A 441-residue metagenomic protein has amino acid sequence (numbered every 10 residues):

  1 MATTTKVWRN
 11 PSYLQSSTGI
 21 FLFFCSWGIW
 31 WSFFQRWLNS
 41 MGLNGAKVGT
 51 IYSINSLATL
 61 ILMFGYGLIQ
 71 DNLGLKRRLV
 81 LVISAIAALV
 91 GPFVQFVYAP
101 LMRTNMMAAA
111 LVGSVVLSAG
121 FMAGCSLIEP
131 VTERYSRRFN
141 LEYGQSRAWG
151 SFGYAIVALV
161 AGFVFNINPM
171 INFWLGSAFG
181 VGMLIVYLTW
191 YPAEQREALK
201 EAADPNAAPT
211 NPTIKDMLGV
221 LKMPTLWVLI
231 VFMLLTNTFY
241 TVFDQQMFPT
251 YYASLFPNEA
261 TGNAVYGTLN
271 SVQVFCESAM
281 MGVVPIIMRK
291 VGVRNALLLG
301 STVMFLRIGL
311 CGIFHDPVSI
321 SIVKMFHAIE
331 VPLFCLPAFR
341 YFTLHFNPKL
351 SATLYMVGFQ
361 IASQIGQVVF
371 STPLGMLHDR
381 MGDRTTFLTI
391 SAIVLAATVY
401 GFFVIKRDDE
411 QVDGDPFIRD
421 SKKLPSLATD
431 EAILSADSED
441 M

Functional and structural regions predicted by a protein language model:
M1-N10, Y191-I230, S254-P257, R419-E431: Juxtamembrane intracellular "pre-TM" segments in multi-pass secondary transporters
T3-T59, T225-M233, N237-P257, C335: Helix-loop boundary and gating motifs at the non-cytosolic
R9, G65, F93-A99, G180-Q195 (+4 more regions): Multi-pass alpha-helical transporter architecture, strongest for 12-TM Major Facilitator/SLC carriers used
L38-N39, I69-D71, A148, F163-N166 (+3 more regions): Interfacial helix-cap and linker-helix signal at transmembrane-aqueous boundaries of multi-pass secondary transporters
I61-L75, F165, A279-V293, H378-D379: Helix-to-loop junctions at the C-terminal end of transmembrane segments in multipass secondary transporters
A85-R103, V303-H315, F402: C-terminal ends and interior cores of transmembrane alpha-helices in multi-pass membrane transporters/permeases
G113-G150: Cytoplasmic helix-loop-helix junction between adjacent transmembrane helices in 12-TM secondary transporters
F163-G180, M376-V394: A membrane-interface helix-boundary motif in multi-pass transporters
